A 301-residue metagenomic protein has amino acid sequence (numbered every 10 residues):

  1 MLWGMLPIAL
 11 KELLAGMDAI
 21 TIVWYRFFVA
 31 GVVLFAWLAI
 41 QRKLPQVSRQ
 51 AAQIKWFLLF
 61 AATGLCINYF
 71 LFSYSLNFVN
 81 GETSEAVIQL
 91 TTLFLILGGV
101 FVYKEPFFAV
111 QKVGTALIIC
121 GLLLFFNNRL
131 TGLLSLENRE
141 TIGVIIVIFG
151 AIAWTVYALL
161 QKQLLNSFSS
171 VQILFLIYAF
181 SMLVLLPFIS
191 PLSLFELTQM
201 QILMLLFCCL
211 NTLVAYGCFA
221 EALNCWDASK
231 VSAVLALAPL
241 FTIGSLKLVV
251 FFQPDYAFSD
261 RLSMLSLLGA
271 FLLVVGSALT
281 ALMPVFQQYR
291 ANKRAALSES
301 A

Functional and structural regions predicted by a protein language model:
M1, Y25, L65, T83-L90 (+2 more regions): Helix-helix packing/entry segments at the starts of transmembrane helices
M5-P7, Q41-I88, L124, L206-W226: Specific transmembrane alpha-helical segments of multi-pass solute transporters/efflux pumps, especially DMT/EamA
I8, L34, L95-L97, F101 (+3 more regions): Transmembrane alpha-helical segments that form core, pore/gating elements of small-molecule transporters/exporters
L13, I22, R26, S75 (+7 more regions): Hydrophobic/aromatic residues within transmembrane alpha-helices of multi-pass small-molecule transporters
G16-I67, F94, G98, I152-L160 (+4 more regions): Transmembrane alpha-helices of multi-pass small-molecule transport proteins
G16-W24, R49-K55, N127-A151, S190-F207 (+1 more regions): Juxtamembrane helix-entry segments on the extracytoplasmic side of multipass membrane proteins
F27, N127-N128, Q201, A236-A301: C-terminal-most transmembrane helix of multi-pass membrane proteins
V33, T91-A116, C120-L123, L240-L267: C-terminal transmembrane-helix exit sites in multi-pass transporters
